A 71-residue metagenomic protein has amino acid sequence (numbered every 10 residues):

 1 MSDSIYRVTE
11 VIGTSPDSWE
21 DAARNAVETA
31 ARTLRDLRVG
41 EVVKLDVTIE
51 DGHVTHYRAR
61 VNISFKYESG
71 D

Functional and structural regions predicted by a protein language model:
M1-S2, D71: Basic/polar N-terminal segments that are highly enriched at the extreme N-terminus, encompassing both cleavable
S4-R38: Short, well-ordered alpha-helical segments
Y6-V8, K44, H56-N62: Broad gene-expression machinery/nucleic-acid interaction feature
G40-I49: Short, conserved loop-to-beta-strand elements that form functional interface hotspots
G52-D71: C-terminal structural segments of small proteins and small subunits
